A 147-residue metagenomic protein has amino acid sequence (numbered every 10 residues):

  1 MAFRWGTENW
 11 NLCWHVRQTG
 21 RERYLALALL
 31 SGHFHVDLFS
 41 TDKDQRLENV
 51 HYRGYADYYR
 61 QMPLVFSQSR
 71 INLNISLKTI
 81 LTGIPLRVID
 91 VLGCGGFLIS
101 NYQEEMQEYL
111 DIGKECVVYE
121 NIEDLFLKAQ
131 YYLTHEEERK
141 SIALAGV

Functional and structural regions predicted by a protein language model:
M1-P85, F97-M106, I112: Nucleotide-sugar donor-binding catalytic core of glycosyltransferases
R60-Q61, D124-L127: Short acidic active-site motifs
D90-L92: Short alpha-helix at the nucleotide-sugar/activated-sugar donor binding site of glycosyltransferases and closely
N101, Y119, K140: Mg2+-dependent phosphoryl-transfer enzymes with acidic/Ser/Thr/Gly-rich catalytic loops
C116-I122, Y132-E136: Conserved acidic donor-binding segment of nucleotide-sugar-dependent glycosyltransferases
I122-L125, G146: Catalytic phosphate/metal-binding cores of nucleic-acid and nucleotide-processing enzymes, i.e., regions that mediate
A129-Q130, V147: Amphipathic alpha-helical segments within well-ordered protein domains
E138-V147: A short, well-ordered alpha-helix in the C-terminal region of glycosyltransferases
